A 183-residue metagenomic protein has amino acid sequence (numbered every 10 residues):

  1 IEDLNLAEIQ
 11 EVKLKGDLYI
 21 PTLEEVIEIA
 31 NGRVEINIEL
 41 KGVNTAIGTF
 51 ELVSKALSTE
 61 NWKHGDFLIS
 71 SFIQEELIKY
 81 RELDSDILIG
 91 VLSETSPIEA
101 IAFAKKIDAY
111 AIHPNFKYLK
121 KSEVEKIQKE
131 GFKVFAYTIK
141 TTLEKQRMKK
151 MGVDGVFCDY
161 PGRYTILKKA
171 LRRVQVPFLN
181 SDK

Functional and structural regions predicted by a protein language model:
I1-E94, I107-Y110, Q128-E130: Metal-dependent phosphodiesterase/phospholipase catalytic core, i.e., the His/Asp/Glu-rich active-site region
K15-L18, G90-K183: C-terminal active-site rim and adjoining tail of enzyme catalytic domains
